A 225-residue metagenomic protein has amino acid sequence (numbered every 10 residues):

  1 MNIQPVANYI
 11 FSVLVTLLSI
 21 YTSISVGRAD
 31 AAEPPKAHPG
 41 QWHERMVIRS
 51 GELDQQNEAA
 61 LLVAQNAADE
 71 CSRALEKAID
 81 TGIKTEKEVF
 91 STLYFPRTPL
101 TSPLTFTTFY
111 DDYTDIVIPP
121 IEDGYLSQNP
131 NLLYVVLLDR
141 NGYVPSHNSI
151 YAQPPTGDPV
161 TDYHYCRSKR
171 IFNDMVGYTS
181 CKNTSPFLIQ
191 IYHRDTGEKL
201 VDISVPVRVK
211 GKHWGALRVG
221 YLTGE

Functional and structural regions predicted by a protein language model:
N2-I3, I20-E225: N-terminal membrane-sensor/transducer module of prokaryotic signaling receptors
I3-V13: Bacterial N-terminal signal peptides that target proteins for export
S12-T22: Bacterial N-terminal signal peptides
